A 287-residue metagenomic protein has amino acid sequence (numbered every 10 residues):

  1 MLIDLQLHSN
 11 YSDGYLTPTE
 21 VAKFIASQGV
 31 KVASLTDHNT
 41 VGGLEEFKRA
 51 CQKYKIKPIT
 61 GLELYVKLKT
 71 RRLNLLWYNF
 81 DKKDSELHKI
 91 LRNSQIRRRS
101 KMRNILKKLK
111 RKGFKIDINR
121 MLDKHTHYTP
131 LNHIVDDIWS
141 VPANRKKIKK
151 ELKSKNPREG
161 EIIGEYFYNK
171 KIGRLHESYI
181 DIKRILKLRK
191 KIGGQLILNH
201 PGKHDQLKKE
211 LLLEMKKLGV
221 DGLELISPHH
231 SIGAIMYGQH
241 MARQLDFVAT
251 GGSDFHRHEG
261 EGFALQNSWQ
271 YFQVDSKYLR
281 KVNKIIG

Functional and structural regions predicted by a protein language model:
M1-L2, Q52, R280-G287: Short, Lys/Arg-enriched, disordered terminal segments
M1-R71, Y168, R174-G260: An N-terminally biased module of ancient metal coordination in phosphate/nucleic-acid-related enzymes
Y15, V41, T70, R120-L122 (+4 more regions): A generic structural micro-environment signature that highlights single residues at secondary-structure boundaries
Q52-E210, S276-Y278: Extended substrate/RNA-proximal surfaces in nucleic-acid metabolism proteins
I232-I235, V248-I286: Catalytic core of soluble alpha/beta enzymes
